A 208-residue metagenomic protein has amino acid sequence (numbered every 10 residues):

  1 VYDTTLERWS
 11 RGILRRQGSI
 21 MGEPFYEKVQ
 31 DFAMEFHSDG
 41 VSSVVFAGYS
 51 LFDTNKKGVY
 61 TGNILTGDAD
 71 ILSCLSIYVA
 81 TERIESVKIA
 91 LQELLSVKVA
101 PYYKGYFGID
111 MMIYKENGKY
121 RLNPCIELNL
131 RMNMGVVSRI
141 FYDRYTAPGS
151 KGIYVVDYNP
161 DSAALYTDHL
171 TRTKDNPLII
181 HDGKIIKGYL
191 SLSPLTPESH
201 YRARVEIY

Functional and structural regions predicted by a protein language model:
V1-T4, Q17, M21, K28-G40: Rossmann-like NAD(P)H-binding beta-loop-alpha module
E7, R11-E27, F46, G58-Y120 (+1 more regions): A long amphipathic alpha-helix within ATP-dependent nucleotide-binding catalytic cores
E27, D39-V41, T54, M112-E116 (+3 more regions): Short, glycine-/Ser/Thr-/acidic-enriched flexible segments
V29, R83-I84, I140-Y145, S199-Y208: Charge-biased, low-complexity intrinsically disordered regions
A33-F36, D110-M112, A203-E206: Short beta-strand scaffold segments in enzyme catalytic cores
F36-L91, N129-V156: ATP-dependent carboxylate/phosphate-activation module, predominantly the ATP-grasp catalytic core and closely related
C125-I126: Short hydrophobic beta-strand that contains or immediately precedes a catalytic carboxylate
A147-Y208: Peripheral (often C-terminal) accessory segments that flank ATP-dependent C-N-forming ligase machineries
